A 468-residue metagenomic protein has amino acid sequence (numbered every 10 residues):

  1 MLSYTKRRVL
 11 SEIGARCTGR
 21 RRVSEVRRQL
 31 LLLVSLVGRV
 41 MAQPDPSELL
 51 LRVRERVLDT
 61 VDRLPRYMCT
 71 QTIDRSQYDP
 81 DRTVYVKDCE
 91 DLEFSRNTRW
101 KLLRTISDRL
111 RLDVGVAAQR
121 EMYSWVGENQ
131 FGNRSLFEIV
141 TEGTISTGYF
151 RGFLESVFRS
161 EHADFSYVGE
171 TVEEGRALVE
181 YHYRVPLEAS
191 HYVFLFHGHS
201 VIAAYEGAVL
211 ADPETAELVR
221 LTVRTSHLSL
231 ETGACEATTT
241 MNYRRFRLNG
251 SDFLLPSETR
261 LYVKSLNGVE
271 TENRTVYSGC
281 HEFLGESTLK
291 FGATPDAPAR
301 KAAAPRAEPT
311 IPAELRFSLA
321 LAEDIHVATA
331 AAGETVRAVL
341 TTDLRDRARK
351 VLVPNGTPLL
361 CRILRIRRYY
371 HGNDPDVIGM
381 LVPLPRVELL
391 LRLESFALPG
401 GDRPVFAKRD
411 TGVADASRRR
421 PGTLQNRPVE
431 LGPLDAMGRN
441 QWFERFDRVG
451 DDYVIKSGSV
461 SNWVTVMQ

Functional and structural regions predicted by a protein language model:
I13, C17-T18, V23-A42: Sec-dependent N-terminal signal peptides of Gram-negative exported proteins
Q43-Y205, P213-V219, R224-T310: Structured extracytoplasmic
E206-D212, R345-D346: Active-site and channel-lining beta-strand-loop segments that bind or position nucleotide-derived/phosphorylated
V219-L221, R306-Q468: Contiguous beta-sheet cores, especially beta-hairpins with glycine/small-residue-rich turns and Gly-(small hydrophobic)
